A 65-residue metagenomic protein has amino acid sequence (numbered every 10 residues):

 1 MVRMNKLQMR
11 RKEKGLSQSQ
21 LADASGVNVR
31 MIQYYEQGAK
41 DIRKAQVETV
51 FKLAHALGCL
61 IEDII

Functional and structural regions predicted by a protein language model:
M1-V2, K40: A detector for short, charged/polar N-terminal pre-domain segments
R3, K14, Q46: Flexible coil/turn residues that form the inter-helical turn or adjacent wing/linker of helix-turn-helix
K6-A24: Short basic helix-loop element that most often maps to the first helix and adjoining turn of HTH DNA-binding modules
L7, L21, I32-Y35, I64: Conserved hydrophobic/aromatic packing and binding residues within compact polymer-binding modules
R10, K44-V47: Short, Lys/Arg-enriched C-terminal cap helix and immediately downstream tail that follows
S17, N28-M31, Q46, L60: Short coil turns linking two alpha-helices in DNA-binding domains
V27-R43: Recognition helix of helix-turn-helix/homeodomain-like DNA-binding domains that insert into the DNA major groove
V47-D63: DNA major-groove recognition helix of helix-turn-helix/homeodomain DNA-binding modules
